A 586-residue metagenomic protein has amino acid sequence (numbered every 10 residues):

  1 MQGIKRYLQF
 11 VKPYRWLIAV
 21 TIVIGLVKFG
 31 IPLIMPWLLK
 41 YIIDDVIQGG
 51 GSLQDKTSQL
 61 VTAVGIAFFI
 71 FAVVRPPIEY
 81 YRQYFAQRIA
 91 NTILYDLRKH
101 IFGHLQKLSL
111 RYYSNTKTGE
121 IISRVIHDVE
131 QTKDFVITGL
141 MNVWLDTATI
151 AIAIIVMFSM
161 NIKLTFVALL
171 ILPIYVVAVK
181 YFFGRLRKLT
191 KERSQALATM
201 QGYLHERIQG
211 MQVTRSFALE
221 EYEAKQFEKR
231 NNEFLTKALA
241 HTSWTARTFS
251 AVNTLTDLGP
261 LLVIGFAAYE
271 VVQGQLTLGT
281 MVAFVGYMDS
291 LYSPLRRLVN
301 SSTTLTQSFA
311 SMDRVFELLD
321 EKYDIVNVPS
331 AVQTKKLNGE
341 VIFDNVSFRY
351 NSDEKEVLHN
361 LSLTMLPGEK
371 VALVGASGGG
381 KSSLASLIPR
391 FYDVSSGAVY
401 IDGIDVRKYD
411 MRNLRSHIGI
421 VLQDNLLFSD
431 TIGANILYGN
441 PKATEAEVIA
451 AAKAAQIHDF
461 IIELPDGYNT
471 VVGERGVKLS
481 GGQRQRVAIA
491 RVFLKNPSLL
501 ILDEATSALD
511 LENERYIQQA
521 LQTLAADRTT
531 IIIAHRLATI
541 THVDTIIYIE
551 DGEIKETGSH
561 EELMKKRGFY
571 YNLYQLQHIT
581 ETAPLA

Functional and structural regions predicted by a protein language model:
M1-R15, I121: A short amphipathic helical element positioned immediately N-terminal to and/or at the very start of a transmembrane
P13-W16, L110-R111, H127-V136, L140 (+6 more regions): An intracellular "coupling" helix at the cytosolic face of ABC transporter transmembrane type-1 domains
L17-V27, F71, T138-E192, G265-L276 (+1 more regions): Transmembrane helices of ABC transporter permease
I18-I78, F158-K163, G274-L278: Transmembrane helix-loop-helix hairpins at lipid-water interfaces of multipass membrane proteins, especially the type-1
V23-I24, I31-K40, D44-I47, F71-T118 (+11 more regions): Juxtamembrane helix-loop junctions of ABC transporter transmembrane domains
G50, V156-L170, W244-D313, L318-L319: Helix-loop-helix
L105, F227, V315, F343-N345: Conserved catalytic Walker-motif region of ABC-type ATPase nucleotide-binding domains
N327-V328, T334-A586: ABC-type nucleotide-binding domain
